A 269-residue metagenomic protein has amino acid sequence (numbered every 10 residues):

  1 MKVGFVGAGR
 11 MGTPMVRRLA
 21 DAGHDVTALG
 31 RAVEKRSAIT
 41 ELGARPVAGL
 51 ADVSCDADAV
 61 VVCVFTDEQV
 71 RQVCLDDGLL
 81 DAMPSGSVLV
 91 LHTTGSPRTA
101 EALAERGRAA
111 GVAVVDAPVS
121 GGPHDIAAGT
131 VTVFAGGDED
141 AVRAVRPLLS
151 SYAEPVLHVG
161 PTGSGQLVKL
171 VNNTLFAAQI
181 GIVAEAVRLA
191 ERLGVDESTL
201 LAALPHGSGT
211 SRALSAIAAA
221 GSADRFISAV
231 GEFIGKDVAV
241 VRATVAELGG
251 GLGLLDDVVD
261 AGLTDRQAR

Functional and structural regions predicted by a protein language model:
M1-V62, S87, P123: NAD(P)+-binding Rossmann beta1-loop-alpha1 motif at the extreme N-terminus of oxidoreductases
V26, P46, A113-V115, V156 (+2 more regions): Hydrophobic beta-strand scaffold residues
G43-V47, C63, L80, R108-A109 (+2 more regions): Short, hinge-like loop/turn segments at secondary-structure boundaries
L50-V112: Rossmann-fold NAD(P) dinucleotide-binding segment
L75, H92-V171: Rossmann-fold dinucleotide-binding core
S164-G251, A261-R269: Helical "substrate-binding/catalytic lid" subdomain of Rossmann-like NAD(P)-dependent dehydrogenases/reductases
